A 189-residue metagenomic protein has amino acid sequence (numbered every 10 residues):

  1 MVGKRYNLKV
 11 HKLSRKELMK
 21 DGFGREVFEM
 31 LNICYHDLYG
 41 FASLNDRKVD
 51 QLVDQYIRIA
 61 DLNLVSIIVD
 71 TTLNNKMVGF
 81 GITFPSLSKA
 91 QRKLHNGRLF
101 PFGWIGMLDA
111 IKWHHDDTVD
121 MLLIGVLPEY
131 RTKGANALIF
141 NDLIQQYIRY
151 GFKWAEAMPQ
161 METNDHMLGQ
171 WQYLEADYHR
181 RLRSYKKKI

Functional and structural regions predicted by a protein language model:
M1-S43, I57-R58, L73, I124 (+1 more regions): Terminal substrate-recognition subdomain of acyl/acetyltransferases
K9-G125: A conserved beta-strand-loop-helix scaffold within acyl/acetyltransferase catalytic domains
N63-S66, G79-K112, V119-I189: Active-site/acyl-donor-binding loops of N-acyltransferases
